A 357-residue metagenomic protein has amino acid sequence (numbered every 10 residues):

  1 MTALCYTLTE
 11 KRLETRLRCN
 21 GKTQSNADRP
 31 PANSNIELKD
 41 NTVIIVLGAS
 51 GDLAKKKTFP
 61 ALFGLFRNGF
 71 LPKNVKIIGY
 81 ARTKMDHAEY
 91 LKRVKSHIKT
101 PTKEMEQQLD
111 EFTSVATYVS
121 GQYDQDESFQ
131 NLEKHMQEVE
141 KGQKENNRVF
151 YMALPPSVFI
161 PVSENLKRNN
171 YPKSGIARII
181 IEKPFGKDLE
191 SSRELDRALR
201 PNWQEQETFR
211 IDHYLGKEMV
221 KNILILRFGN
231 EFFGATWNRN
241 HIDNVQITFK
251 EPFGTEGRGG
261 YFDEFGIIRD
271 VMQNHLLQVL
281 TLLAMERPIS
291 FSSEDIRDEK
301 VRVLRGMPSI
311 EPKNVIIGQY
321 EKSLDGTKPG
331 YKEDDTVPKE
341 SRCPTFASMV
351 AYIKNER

Functional and structural regions predicted by a protein language model:
M1-A3: Terminal signal-anchor or tail-anchor transmembrane helices that tether membrane-associated enzymes to cellular
Y6-T9, E14-R16: Short, positively charged and aromatic/hydrophobic N-terminal segments
R16-I181, F185-R357: Secretory/organelle targeting and membrane-embedding segments
